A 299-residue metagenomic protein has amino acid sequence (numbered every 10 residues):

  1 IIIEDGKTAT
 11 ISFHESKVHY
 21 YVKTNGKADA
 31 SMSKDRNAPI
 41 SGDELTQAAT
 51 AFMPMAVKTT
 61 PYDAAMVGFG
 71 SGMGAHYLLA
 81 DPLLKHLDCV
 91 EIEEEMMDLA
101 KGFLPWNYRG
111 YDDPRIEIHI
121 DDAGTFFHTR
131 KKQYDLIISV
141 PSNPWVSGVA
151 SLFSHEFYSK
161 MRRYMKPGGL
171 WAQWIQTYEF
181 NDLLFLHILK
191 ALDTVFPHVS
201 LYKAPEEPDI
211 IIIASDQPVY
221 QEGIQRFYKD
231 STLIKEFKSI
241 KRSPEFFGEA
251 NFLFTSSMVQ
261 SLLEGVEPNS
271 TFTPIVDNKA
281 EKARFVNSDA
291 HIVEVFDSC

Functional and structural regions predicted by a protein language model:
I1-K58, D63, D122-G124, T129 (+1 more regions): Soluble small-group transferase modules, centered on the S-adenosyl donor enzyme superfamily
E4, K34-L189, V195, E207: The AdoMet/dcAdoMet-binding core of the Class I SAM-like
